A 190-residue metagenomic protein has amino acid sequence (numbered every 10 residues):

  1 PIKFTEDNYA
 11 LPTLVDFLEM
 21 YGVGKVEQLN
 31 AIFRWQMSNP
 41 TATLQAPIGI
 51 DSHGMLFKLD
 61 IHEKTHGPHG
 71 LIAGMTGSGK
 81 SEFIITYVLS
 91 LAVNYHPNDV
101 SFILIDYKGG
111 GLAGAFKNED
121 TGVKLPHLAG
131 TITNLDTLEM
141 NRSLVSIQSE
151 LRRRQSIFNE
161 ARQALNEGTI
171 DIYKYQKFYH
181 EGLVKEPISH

Functional and structural regions predicted by a protein language model:
P1, E27-L165, E181-H190: P-loop NTPase catalytic phosphate-binding loop
P1-R34: Interdomain "pre-motor" coupling segment immediately N-terminal to P-loop NTPase/helicase cores
Q163-Y173: Long, charged, glycine-rich C-terminal linkers/tails
D171-V184: Conserved RecA-like ASCE ATPase "motif II neighborhood" in helicase/translocase motors
